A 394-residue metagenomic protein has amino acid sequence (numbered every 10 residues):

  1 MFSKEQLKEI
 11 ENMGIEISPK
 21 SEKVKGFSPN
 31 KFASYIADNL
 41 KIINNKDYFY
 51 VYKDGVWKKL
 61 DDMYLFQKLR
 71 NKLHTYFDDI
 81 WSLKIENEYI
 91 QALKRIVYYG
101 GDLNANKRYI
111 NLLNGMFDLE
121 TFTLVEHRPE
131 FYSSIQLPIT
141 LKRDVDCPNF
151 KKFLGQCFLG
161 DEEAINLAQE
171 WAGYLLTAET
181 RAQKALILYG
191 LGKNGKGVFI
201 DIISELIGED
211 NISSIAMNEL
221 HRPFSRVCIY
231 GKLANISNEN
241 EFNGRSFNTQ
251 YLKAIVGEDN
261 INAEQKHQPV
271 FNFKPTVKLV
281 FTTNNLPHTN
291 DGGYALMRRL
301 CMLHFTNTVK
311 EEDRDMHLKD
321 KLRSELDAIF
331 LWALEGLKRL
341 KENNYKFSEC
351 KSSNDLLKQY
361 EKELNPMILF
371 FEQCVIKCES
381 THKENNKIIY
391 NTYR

Functional and structural regions predicted by a protein language model:
F2-K46, H74-R394: Feature primarily recognizes SF3-like P-loop helicase cores of small DNA viruses
V51-Y52, V56-N71: Trp- and S/T/G-rich repeat-edge/linker motifs of beta-rich repeat architectures
